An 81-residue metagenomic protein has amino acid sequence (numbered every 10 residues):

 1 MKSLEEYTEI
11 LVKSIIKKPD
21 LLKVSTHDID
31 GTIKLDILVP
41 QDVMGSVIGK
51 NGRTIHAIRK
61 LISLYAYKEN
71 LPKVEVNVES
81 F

Functional and structural regions predicted by a protein language model:
M1-S46, H56-F81: RNA-contacting regions in translation and RNA-metabolism proteins, encompassing KH/S1 modules where present
R53: ATP phosphate-binding glycine-rich loop and adjacent ATP-lid/helix-beta elements within ATP-binding kinase/ATPase
